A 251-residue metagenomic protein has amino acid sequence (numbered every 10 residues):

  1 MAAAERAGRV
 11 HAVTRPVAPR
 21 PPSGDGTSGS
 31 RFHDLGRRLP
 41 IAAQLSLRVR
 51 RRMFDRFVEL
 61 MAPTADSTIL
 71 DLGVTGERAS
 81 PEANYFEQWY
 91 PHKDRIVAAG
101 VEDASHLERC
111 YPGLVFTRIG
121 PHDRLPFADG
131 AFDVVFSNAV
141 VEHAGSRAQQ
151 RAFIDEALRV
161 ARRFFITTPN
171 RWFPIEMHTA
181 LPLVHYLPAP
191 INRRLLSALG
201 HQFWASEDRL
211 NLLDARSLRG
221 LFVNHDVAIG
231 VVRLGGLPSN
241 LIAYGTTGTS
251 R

Functional and structural regions predicted by a protein language model:
A2, H11-P63: Class I SAM-dependent methyltransferase Rossmann-like catalytic core, especially the SAM/SAH-binding loop
L39-P40, A198-D208: Short glycine/proline- and acidic residue-enriched helix-loop micro-motifs that form flexible lids or anion-recognition
L45-M53, R78, G145, Q149 (+1 more regions): Soluble or luminal CAZymes and related metallo-dependent hydrolases
S67-F173, G245: Conserved SAM-binding loop
A99-V101, V223-V232: Low-complexity, intrinsically disordered Gly/Pro/Thr-rich segments
R163-I191: Conserved class I S-adenosyl-L-methionine
F203-H225: Short alpha-helix
I229-R251: Core SAM-dependent methyltransferase catalytic element
